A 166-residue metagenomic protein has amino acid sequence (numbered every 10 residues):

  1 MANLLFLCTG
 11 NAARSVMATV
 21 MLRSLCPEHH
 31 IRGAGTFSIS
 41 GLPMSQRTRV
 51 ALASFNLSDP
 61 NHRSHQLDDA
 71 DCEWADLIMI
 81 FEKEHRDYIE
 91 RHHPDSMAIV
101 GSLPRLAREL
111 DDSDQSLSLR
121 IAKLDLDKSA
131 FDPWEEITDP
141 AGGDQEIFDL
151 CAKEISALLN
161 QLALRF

Functional and structural regions predicted by a protein language model:
M1-A75, K83-E84, S96, L164: Conserved active-site segments centered on acidic
E82-E90: A short, active-site helix/loop in glycosyltransferases that binds the activated sugar's phosphate group
E90-F166: Phosphate-binding/catalytic loops
